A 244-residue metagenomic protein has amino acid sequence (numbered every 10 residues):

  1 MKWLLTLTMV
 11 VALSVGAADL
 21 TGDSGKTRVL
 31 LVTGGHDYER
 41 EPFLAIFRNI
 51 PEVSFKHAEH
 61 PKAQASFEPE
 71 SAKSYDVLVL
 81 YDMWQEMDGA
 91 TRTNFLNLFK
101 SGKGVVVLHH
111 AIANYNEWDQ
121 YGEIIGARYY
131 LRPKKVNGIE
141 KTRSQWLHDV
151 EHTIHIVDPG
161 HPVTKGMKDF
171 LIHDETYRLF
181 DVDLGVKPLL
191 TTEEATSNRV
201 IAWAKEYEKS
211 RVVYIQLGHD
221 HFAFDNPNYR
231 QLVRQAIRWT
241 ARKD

Functional and structural regions predicted by a protein language model:
M1-L4: Positively charged n-region of N-terminal signal peptides that target proteins for export
L7-A18: Hydrophobic h-region of N-terminal signal peptides that target proteins for export in Gram-negative bacteria
A17-Y75: Aromatic-Pro/Gly-enriched surface loop or interdomain linker that acts as a lid/target-recognition segment
D19-T27, T196-R199, E206-D244: Extracellular ligand-binding/catalytic regions of CAZymes and related secreted enzymes and adhesion modules
G25-K26, L108-T192: An acidic, glycine-rich "communication" segment
L30-V32, S71-W118, K209: Short alpha-beta junction capping motif
G35-Y38, P61-Q64, M83-M87, V105 (+4 more regions): Solvent-exposed loop/turn segments at secondary-structure junctions within structured extracellular/periplasmic domains
E39-F43, S71, T91-F95, E117 (+2 more regions): Stable alpha-helical elements in mature extracytoplasmic
